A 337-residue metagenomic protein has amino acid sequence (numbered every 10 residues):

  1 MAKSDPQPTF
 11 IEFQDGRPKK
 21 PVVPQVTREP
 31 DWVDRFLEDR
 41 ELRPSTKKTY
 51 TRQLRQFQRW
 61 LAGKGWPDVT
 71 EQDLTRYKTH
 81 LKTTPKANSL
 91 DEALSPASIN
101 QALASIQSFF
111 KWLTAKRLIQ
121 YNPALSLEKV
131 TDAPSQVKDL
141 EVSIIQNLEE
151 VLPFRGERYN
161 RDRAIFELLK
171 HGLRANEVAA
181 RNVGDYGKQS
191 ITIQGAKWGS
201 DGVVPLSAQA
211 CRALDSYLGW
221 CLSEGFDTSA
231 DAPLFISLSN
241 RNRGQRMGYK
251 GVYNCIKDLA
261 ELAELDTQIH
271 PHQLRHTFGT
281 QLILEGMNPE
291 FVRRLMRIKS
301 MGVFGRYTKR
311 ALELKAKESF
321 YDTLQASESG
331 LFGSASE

Functional and structural regions predicted by a protein language model:
M1-K20, D322-E337: C-terminal secondary-structure termini that scaffold catalytic or DNA-interacting sites
D31-K48, R52-Q136, V151-F154: N-terminal core-binding DNA-recognition domain of tyrosine recombinases/integrases
D139, G195-W198, M296-Y321: Catalytic-site neighborhood detector that most strongly recognizes the C-terminal catalytic loop/helix of tyrosine
Q146-A175, S200: Basic, Lys/Arg- and aromatic-enriched nucleic-acid-binding interface segment
P153-R155, V204, Y253-R294: Short, basic (Lys/Arg/His-rich) helix/loop patches that form interaction surfaces in the mid-to-C-terminal regions
N176, A180-A213, G302: Conserved tyrosine-mediated DNA breakage-rejoining catalytic core shared by Y-recombinases
D185-K188, D266-T267, M287-T308, L331-E337: Short, polar N-cap/turn motifs at the start of nucleic acid-interacting alpha helices
A196-S216, A230-C255: C-terminal catalytic core of Y-nucleophile DNA break-rejoin enzymes
